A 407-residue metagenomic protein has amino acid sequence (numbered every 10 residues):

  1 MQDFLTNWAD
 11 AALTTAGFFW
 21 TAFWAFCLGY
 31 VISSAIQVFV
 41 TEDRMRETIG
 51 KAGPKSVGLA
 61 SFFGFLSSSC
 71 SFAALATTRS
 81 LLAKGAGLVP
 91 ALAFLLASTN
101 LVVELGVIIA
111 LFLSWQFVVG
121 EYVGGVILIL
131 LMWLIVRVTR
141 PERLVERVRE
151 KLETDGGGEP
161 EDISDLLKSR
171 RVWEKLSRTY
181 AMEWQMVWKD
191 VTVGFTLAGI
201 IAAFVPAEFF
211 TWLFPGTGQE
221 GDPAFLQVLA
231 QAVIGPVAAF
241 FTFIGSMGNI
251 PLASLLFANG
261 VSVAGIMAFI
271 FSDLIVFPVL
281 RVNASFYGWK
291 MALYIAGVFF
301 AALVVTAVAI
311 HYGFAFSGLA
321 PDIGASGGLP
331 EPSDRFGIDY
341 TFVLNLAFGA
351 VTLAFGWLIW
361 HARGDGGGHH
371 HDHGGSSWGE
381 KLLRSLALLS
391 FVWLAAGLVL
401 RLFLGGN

Functional and structural regions predicted by a protein language model:
M1-T15, N407: Short, strongly hydrophobic alpha-helical membrane anchors
W8, A12, K55, L59 (+6 more regions): Alpha-helical membrane-protein architecture signal
T21, A25, G29, S33 (+17 more regions): Alpha-helical transmembrane segments in multi-pass membrane proteins
Y30-A35, V126-V136, G194-A202, G235-A239 (+4 more regions): Hydrophobic core segments of alpha-helical transmembrane domains in multi-pass membrane transport and ion-translocation
V40, R46, S177, A181-N259 (+3 more regions): Transmembrane helical segments that form the transport core of multi-pass membrane transport proteins
K51, S56, Q116-E161, V282-G368: Juxtamembrane and boundary regions of transmembrane helices in multi-pass small-molecule transporters and channels
F65-V123, P206-F299: Membrane-interfacial helix-loop connectors
Y340-G366, D372-N407: Transmembrane alpha-helices
